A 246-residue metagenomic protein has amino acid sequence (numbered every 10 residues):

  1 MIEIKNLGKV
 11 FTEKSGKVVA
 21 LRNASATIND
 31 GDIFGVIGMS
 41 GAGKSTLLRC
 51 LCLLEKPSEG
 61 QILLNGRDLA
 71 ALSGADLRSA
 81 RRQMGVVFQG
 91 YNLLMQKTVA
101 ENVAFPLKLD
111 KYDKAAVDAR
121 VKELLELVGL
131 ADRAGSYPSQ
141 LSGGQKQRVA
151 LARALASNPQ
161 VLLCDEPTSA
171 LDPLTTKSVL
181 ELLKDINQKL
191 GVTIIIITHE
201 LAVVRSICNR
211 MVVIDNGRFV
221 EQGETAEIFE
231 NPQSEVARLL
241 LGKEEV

Functional and structural regions predicted by a protein language model:
I2, G8-N216, V220-E221, T225: ABC family nucleotide-binding domain
A226-V246: C-terminal boundary and immediately downstream tail of ABC-type ATPase nucleotide-binding domains
